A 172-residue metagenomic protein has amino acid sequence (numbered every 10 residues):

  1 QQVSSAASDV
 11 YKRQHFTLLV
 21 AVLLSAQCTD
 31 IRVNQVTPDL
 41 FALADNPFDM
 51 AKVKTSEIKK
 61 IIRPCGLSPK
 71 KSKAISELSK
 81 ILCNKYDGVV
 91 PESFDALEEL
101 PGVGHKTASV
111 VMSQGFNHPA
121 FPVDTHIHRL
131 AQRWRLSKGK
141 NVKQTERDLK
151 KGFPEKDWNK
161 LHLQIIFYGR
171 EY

Functional and structural regions predicted by a protein language model:
Q1-A7: Positively charged, low-complexity/disordered segments
S8-Y172: Catalytic cores of DNA base-excision repair glycosylases
